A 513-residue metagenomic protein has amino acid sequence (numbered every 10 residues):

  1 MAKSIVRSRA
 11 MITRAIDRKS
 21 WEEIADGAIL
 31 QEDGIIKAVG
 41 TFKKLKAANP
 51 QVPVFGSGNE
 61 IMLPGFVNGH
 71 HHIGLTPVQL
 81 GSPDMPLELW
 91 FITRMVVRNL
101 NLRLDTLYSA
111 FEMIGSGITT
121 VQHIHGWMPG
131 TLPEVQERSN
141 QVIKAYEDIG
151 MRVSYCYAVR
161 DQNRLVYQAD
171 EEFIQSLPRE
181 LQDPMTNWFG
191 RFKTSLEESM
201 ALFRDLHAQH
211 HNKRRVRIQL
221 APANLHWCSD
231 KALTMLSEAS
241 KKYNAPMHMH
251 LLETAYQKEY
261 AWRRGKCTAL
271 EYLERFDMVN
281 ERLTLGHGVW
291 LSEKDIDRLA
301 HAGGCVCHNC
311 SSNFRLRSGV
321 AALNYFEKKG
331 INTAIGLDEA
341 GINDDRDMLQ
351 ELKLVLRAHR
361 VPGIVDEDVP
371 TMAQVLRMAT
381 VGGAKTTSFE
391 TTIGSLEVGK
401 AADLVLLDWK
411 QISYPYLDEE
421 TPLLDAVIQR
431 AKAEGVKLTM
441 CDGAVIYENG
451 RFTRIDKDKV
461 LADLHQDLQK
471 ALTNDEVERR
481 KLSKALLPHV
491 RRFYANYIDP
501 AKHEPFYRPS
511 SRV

Functional and structural regions predicted by a protein language model:
M1-A48, E60-I61: N-terminal metal-binding scaffold of metallo-dependent hydrolase/deaminase domains
T13-D26, L316-R317, L323, A384-L424: Acidic, glycine-enriched loop/beta-strand segments at the rims of small-molecule binding/catalytic pockets
D17, A401-L461: C-terminal cap of metal-dependent C-N hydrolases
M62, L80-R152, E198-K213, H465 (+1 more regions): Alpha-helical scaffold segments that flank or form the walls of functional sites
P64-T76, P246-A255: Histidine-centered catalytic micro-motifs
Q79-L80, L165-Q168, A255-C267, E293-L299 (+5 more regions): Histidine/acidic-residue-rich catalytic or RNA/ligand-binding cores of hydrolases and nuclease-related proteins
V135-G286: Metal-coordinating catalytic core of metallo-dependent amide/deamination hydrolases
R275-R282, N324-Q411: His/Asp/Glu-enriched, well-ordered alpha-helical/loop segment that forms or immediately abuts the divalent-metal
